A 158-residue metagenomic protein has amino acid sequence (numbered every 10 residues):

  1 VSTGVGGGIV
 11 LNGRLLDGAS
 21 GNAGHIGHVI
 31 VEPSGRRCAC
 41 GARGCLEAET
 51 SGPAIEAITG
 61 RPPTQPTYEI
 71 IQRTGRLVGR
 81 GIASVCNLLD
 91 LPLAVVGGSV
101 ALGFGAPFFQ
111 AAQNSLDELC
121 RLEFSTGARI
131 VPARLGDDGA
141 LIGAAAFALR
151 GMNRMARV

Functional and structural regions predicted by a protein language model:
V1-S2, N22: Short solvent-exposed loop/turn micro-motifs enriched in small/polar/acidic residues
S2-G8: Gly/Ser-rich catalytic serine loop of serine hydrolases
V10, L15, I30-V158: ATP-binding/phosphotransfer module of carbohydrate and carboxylate kinases, centering on a glycine-rich
G21-N22, P107: Conserved catalytic-core motifs of eukaryotic protein kinase domains, centered on the activation segment
N22-V31: Short, intrinsically disordered, charge-biased short linear motifs at domain edges
